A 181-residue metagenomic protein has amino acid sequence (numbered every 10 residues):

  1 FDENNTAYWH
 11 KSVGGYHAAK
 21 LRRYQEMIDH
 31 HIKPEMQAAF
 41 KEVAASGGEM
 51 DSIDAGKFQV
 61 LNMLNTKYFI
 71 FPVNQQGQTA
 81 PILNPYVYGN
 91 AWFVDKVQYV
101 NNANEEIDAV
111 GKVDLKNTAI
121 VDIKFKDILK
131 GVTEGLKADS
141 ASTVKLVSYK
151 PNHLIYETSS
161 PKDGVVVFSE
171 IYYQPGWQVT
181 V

Functional and structural regions predicted by a protein language model:
A7-V181: Flexible, solvent-exposed extracytoplasmic
